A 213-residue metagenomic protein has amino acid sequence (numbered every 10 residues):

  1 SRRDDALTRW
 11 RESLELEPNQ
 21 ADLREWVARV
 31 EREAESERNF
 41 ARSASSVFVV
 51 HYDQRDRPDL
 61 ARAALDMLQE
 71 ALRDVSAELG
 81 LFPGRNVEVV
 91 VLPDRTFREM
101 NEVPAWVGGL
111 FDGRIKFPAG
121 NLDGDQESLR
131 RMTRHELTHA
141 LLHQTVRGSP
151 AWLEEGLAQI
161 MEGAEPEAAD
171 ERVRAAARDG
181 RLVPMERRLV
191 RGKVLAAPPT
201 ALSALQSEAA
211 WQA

Functional and structural regions predicted by a protein language model:
S1-E33: Alpha-helical protein-protein interaction scaffolds
A21-H51: Terminal, low-structured helical/coil segments at or just beyond the last alpha-helical repeat
V30-A34, A140, I160: TPR/TPR-like alpha-solenoid repeats
N39-E154, M161-D170, D179-E186, R191-A210: Juxtacatalytic substrate-recognition/specificity segment
